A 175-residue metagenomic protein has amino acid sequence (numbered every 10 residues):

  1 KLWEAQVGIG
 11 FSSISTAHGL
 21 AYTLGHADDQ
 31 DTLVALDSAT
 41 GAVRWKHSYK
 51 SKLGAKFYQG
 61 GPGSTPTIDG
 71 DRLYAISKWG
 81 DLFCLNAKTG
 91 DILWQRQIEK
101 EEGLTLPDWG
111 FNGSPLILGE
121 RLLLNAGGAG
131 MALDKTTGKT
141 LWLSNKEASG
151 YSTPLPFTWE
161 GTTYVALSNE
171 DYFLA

Functional and structural regions predicted by a protein language model:
L2-S15, Q30, K46-T67, Q95-I117 (+3 more regions): Extracytoplasmic beta-rich repeat domains
A27-Q30, D81, A129, Y172: Short glycine/acidic-enriched loop and turn motifs that connect beta-strands
V34, F83, M131, L174-A175: WD40 beta-propeller blade core
D37, A42, G54-K56: Mature catalytic domains of secreted/periplasmic carbohydrate-active enzymes
D37-T40, N86-G90, Q97, D134-T137: Short loop/turn segments that connect beta-strands within beta-propeller blades
P62-A75, D81-L85, L93-W94: A generic, well-ordered mixed alpha/beta core segment in the N-terminal half of proteins
